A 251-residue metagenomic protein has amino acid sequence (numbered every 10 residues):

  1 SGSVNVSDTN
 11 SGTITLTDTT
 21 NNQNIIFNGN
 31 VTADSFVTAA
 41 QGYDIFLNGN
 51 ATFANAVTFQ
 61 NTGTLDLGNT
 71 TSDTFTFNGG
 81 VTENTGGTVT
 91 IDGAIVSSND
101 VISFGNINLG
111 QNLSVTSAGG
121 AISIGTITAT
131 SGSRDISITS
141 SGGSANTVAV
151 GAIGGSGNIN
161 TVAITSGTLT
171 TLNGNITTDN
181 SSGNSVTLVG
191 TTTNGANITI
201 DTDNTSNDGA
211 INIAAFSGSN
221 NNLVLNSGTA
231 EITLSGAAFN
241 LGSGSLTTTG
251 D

Functional and structural regions predicted by a protein language model:
S1-D251: Extracellular lectin-like interaction modules
